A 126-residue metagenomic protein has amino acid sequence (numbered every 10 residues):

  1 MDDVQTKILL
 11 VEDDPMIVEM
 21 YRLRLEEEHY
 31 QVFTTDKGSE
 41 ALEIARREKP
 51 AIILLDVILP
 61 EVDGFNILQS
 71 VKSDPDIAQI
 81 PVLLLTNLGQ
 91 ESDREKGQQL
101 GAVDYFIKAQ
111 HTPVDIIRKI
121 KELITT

Functional and structural regions predicted by a protein language model:
M1-K7, V114-T126: Non-catalytic signal-transmission and effector/linker regions of two-component phosphorelay proteins
E12: Conserved acidic carboxylate
P15-F33: Two-component/phosphorelay signaling modules centered on CheY-like receiver
V18, P60, A78, Q90: The feature encodes the CheY-like receiver
Q31, V57-L59, L83: The short loop immediately C-terminal to the conserved phospho-acceptor aspartate in CheY-like receiver
E48-L54, L59: Active-site beta3 strand of CheY-like receiver
